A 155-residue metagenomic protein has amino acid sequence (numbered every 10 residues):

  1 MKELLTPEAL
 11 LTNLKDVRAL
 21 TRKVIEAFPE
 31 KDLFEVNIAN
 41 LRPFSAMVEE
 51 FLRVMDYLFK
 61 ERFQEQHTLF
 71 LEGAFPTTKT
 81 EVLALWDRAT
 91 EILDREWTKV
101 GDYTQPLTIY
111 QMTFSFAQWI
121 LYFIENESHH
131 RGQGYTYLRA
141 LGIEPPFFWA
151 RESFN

Functional and structural regions predicted by a protein language model:
M1-L14: Extreme N-terminal tail/first-helix region
T6, T104-Q105, E144: Alpha-helical membrane-embedding segments and immediately adjacent membrane-interface amphipathic helices
L11-K15, A19-R22, E30-E72, Q111-N155: Short, contiguous alpha-helical
P76-I109, F114-Y137: Acidic/histidine-rich alpha-helical segments that form the ligand environment of transition-metal centers
